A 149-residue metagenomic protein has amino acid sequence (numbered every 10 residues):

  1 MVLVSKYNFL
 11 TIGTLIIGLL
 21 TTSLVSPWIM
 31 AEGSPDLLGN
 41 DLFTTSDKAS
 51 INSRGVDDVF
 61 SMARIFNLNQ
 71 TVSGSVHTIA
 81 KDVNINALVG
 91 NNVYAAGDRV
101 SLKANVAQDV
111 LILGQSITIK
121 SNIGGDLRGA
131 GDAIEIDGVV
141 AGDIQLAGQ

Functional and structural regions predicted by a protein language model:
V2-T14: Bacterial N-terminal signal peptides that target proteins for export
S5, L24-V25: Eukaryotic acidic, serine/proline-rich intrinsically disordered low-complexity regions that function as flexible
I12-L24: Bacterial N-terminal signal peptides
P27-Q149: Soluble extramembrane regions of membrane proteins in the secretory/endomembrane system
